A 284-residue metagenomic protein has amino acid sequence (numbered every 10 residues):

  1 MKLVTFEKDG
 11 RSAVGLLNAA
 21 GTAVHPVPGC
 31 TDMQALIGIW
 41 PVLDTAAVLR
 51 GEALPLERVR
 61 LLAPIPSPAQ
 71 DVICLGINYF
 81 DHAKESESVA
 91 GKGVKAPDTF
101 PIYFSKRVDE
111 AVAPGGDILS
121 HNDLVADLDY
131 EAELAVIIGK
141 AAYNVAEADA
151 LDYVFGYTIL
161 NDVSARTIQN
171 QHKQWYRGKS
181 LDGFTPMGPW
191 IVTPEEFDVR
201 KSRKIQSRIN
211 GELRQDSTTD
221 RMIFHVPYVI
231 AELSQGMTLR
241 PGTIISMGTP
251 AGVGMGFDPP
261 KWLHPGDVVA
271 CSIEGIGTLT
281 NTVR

Functional and structural regions predicted by a protein language model:
M1-P97, P101, V268-A270: N-terminal non-catalytic cap/leader segment that marks the start of a structured domain
V4, L62-P64, G91-V94, L119-L128 (+3 more regions): A generic local secondary-structure boundary/capping motif
D9, L49, R60, H82 (+1 more regions): Catalytic-pocket segment enriched in acidic/His residues
A63-I65, D71, A96, A126-L128 (+3 more regions): Residue "hotspots" at secondary-structure boundaries inside conserved domains
G91-V112, Y130, H264-G275: Structural signature of FAD isoalloxazine-binding scaffolds in flavoprotein oxidoreductases
G93-K106, D149-R177, L181-D182, M222-H225: Flexible glycine-rich active-site/ligand-binding loops centered on an Asp-His dyad
V112-A150, F155, L160-S164: Non-heme Fe(II) oxygenase catalytic core, chiefly the N-lobe of the double-stranded beta-helix
